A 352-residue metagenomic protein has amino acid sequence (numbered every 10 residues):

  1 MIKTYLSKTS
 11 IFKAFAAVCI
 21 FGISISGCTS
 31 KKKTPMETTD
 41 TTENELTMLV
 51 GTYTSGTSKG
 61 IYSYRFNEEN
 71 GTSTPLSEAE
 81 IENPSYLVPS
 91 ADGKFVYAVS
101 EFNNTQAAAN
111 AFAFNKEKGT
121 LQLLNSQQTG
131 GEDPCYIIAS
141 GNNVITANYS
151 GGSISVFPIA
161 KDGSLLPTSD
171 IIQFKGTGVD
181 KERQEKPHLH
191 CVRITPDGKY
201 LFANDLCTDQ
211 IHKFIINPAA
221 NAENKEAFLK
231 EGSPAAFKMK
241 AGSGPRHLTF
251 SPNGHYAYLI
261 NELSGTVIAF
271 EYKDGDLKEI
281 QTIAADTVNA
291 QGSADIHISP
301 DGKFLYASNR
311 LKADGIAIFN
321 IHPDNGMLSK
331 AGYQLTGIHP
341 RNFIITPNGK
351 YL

Functional and structural regions predicted by a protein language model:
M1-T42: Bacterial Sec-dependent N-terminal signal peptides
P35-N67: An edge-strand/N-cap motif at the start of beta-rich repeat modules
Y53-S55, E101-N103, Y149-G151, I159 (+5 more regions): Short loop/turn segments immediately following the C-termini of beta-strands
T57, I81-A91, G130-N143, K175-P196 (+3 more regions): Beta-rich, blade/repeat-based domains predominating in secreted/periplasmic proteins but also intracellular
R65-N70, F112-G119, F157-L166, I215-F228 (+2 more regions): Short loop/turn segments immediately following beta-strands, especially the blade-tip and inter-blade linker loops
T74-A79, Q122-Q127, G176-E182, G232-K238 (+2 more regions): A short beta-strand motif characteristic of beta-propeller blades
T74-G141: Blade-loop segments of beta-propeller domains
